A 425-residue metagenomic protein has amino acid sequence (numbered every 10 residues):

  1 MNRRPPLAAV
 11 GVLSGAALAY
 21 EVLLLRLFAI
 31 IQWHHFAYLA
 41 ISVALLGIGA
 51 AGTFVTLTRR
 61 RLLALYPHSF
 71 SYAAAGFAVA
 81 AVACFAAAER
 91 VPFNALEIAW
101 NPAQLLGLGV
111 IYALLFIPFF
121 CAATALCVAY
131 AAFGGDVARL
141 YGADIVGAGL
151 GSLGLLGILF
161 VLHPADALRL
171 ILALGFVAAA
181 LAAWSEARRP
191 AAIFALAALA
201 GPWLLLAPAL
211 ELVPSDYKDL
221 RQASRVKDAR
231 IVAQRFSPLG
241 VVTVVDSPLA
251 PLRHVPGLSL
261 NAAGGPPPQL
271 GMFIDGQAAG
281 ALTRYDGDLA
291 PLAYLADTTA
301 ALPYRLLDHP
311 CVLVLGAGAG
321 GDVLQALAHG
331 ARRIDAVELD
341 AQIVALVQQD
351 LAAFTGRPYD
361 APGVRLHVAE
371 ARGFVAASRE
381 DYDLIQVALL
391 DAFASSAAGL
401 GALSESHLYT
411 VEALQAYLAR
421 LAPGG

Functional and structural regions predicted by a protein language model:
M1-G425: Alpha-helical transmembrane segments of multi-pass membrane proteins
